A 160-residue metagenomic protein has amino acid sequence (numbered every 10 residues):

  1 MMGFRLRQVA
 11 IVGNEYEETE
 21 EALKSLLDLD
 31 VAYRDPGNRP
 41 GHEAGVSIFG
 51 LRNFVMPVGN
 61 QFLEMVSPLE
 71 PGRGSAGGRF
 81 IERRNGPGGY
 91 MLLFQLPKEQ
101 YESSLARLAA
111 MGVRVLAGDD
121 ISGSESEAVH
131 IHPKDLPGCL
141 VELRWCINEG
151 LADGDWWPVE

Functional and structural regions predicted by a protein language model:
M1-E20, L26, P87-L96, R144-E160: N-terminal beta-strand motif that seeds the catalytic metal site of vicinal oxygen chelate
M1-S75: An N-terminus-focused feature that recognizes amino-terminal "leader" regions
R5-E15, R52-Q61, G77-Y101, L105-R107 (+1 more regions): Vicinal oxygen chelate
L6, L23-L29, I48-L51, L63 (+7 more regions): Generic detector of leucine side chains in alpha-helical contexts
N14-G37, P71-G77, E82-G86, K98-I121: Extended intrinsically disordered, low-complexity coil regions enriched in Ser, Thr, Gly, Ala and often Pro
G37-G45, Q95-S103, K134: Short, charged helix-to-loop "capping" segments that act as catalytic/coupling loops
V55, E64, E102-E160: Vicinal oxygen chelate
